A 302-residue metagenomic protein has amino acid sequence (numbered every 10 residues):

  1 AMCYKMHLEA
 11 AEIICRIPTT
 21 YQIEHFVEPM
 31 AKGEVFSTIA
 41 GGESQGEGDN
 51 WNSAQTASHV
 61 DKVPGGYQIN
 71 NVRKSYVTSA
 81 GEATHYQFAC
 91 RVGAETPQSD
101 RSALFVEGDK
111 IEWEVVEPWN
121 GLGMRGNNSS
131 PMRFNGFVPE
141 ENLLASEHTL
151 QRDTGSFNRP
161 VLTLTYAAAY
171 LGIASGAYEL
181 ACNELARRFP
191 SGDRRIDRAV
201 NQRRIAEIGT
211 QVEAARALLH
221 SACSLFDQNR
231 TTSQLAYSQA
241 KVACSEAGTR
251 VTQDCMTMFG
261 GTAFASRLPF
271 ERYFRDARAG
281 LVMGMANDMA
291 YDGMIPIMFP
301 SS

Functional and structural regions predicted by a protein language model:
A1-T78: Glycine-rich flavin
N71-E114: A short core secondary-structure module
S75-A80, L162-T165, G280-M283: Glycine-rich phosphate/pyrophosphate-binding beta-alpha loops
W119-V212: Glycine-rich beta->alpha junctions and the first turn(s) of the following alpha-helix
G172, A206-E213, V242-T249, R275-R278: Generic structural signal for well-ordered, non-transmembrane alpha-helical segments in soluble/cytosolic regions
L180-N183, A215-L218, T249-R250: Extended, amphipathic, non-transmembrane alpha-helical segments
E213-A243, M256-F264, P300: C-terminal helix-coil-helix/basic helical segment that borders enzyme active sites and/or dimer interfaces and provides
F259-S302: Glycine-rich phosphate/cofactor-binding loops in nucleotide/flavin-utilizing enzymes
